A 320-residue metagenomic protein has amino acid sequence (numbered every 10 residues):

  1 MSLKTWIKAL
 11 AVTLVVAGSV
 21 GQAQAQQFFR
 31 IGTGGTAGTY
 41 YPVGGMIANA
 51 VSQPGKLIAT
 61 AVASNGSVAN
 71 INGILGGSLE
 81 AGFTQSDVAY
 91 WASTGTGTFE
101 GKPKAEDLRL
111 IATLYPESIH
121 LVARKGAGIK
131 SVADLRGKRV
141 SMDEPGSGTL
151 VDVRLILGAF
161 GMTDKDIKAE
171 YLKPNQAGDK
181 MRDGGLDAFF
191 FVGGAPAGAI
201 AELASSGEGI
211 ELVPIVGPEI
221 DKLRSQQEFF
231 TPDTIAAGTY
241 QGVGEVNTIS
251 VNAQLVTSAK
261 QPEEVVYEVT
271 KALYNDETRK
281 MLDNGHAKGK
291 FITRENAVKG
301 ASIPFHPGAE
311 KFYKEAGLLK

Functional and structural regions predicted by a protein language model:
M1-L10, G21: Bacterial N-terminal signal peptides that target proteins for export
S19-A25: Sec/Tat signal peptide C-region and signal peptidase I cleavage site
Q26-A92, E100: N-terminal (or domain-start) structured segment
F28-A59, T113, E117-D183, R279 (+2 more regions): Bilobed "Venus flytrap"/periplasmic-binding protein-like clamshell domains and structurally analogous long
L79-Y115, G194-G198: Acidic, polar ligand-binding/catalytic clefts
S86-V88, G97-T98, A127, T163-V256 (+1 more regions): Pocket-lining segment of extracytoplasmic ligand-binding domains
K138-L155, E228-F291, N296: Ligand-binding clefts/hinges and TM-proximal coupling segments of bilobed small-molecule sensing domains
Q176, D183, G193-G207, E211-P214 (+2 more regions): An extracytoplasmic/periplasmic, membrane-proximal ligand-sensing/linker region
